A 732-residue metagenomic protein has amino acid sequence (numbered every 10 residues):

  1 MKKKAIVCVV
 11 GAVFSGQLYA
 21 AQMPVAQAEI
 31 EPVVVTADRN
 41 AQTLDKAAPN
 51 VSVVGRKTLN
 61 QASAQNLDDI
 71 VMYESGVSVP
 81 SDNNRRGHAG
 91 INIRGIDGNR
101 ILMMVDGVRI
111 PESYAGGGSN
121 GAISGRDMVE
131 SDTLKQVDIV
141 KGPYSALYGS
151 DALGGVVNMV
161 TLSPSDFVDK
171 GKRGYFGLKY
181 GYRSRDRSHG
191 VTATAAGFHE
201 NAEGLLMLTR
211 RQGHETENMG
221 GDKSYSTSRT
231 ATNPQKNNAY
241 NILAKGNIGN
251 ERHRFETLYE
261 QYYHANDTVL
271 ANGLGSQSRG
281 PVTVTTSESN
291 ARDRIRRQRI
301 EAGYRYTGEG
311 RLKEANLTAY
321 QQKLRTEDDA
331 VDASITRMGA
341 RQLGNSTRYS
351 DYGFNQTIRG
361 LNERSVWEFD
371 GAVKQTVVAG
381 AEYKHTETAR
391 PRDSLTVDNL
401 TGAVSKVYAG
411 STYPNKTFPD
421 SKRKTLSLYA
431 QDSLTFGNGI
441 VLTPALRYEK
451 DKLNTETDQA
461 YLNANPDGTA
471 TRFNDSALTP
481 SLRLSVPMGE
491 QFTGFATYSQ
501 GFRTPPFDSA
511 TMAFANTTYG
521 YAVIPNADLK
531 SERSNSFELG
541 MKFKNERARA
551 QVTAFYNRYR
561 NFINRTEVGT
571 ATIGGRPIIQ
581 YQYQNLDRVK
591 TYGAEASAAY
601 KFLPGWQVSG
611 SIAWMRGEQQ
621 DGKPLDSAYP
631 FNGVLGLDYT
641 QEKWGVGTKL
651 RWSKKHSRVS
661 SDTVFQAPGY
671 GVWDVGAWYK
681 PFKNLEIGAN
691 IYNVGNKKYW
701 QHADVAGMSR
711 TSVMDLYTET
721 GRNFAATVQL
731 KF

Functional and structural regions predicted by a protein language model:
M23-F167, R187, S509, L539: Acidic, small-polar-rich N-terminal luminal/periplasmic segments of exported/outer-membrane proteins
T161, Y180-D186, H199, R210-H214 (+16 more regions): Transmembrane beta-strands of outer-membrane beta-barrel pores
S165, R173-K179, R183-G190, T194-D293 (+1 more regions): Periplasmic-side early beta-strands and strand-to-turn transitions of outer-membrane beta-barrels
G177-Y180, T227-T232, V284-A291, G303 (+12 more regions): Extracellular loop and loop/strand-boundary signature of outer-membrane beta-barrel proteins
G249, R254-Y262, I295-A460, T469 (+5 more regions): Face-selective signature of the C-terminal outer-membrane beta-barrel domain
Y349, I358-W367, I524-K530, S536 (+3 more regions): Outer membrane beta-barrel strand-and-loop segments of large Gram-negative receptors, especially TonB-dependent
G437-N438, L442, K450, F555-Y559 (+2 more regions): Gram-negative outer-membrane beta-barrel transporters
F502, R558-N561, K655-V659, Y679-F732: C-terminal beta-signal and adjacent terminal beta-strands/loops of Gram-negative outer-membrane beta-barrel proteins
